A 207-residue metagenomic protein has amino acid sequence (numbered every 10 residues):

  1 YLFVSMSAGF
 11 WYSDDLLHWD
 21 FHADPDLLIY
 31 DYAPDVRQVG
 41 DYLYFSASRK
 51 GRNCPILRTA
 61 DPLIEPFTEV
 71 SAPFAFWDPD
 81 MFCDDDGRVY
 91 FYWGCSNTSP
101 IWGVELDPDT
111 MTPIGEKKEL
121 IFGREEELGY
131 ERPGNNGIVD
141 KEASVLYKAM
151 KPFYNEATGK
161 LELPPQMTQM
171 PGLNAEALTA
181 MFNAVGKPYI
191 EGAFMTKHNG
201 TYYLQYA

Functional and structural regions predicted by a protein language model:
Y1-A207: Carbohydrate-active catalytic/glycan-binding domains of CAZyme proteins, especially the secreted or lumenal ectodomains
